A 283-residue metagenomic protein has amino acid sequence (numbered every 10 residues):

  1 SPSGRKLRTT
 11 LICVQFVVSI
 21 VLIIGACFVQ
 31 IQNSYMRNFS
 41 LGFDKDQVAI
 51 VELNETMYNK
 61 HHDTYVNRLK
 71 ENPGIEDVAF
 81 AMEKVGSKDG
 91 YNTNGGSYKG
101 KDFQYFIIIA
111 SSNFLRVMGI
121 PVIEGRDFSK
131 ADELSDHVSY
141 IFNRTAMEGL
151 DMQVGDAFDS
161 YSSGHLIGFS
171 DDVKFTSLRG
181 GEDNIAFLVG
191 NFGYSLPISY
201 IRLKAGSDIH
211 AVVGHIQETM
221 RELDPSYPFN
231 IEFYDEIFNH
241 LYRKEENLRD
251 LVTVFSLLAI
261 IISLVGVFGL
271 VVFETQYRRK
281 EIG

Functional and structural regions predicted by a protein language model:
S1, V265-G283: Intracellular coupling helices
S1-N54: Alpha-helical transmembrane segments of integral membrane proteins
G4-L11, Y242-V252: Membrane-interface helix-boundary signature
I12-L22, R249-G269: Alpha-helical transmembrane segments of integral membrane proteins
I24-I31, F233, I262-G266: Transmembrane alpha-helix boundary/anchor motif
I31-G96, K101-D102, I107: Membrane-proximal extracellular/periplasmic loop immediately following the first transmembrane helix
K60, T64-D77, R144-E148, M152 (+1 more regions): "Rare, low-scoring activations can occur in soluble or secreted enzymes where short amphipathic helices or signal
Q104-N184: Hydrophobic secondary-structure segments that place a key small or acidic residue at a functional site
